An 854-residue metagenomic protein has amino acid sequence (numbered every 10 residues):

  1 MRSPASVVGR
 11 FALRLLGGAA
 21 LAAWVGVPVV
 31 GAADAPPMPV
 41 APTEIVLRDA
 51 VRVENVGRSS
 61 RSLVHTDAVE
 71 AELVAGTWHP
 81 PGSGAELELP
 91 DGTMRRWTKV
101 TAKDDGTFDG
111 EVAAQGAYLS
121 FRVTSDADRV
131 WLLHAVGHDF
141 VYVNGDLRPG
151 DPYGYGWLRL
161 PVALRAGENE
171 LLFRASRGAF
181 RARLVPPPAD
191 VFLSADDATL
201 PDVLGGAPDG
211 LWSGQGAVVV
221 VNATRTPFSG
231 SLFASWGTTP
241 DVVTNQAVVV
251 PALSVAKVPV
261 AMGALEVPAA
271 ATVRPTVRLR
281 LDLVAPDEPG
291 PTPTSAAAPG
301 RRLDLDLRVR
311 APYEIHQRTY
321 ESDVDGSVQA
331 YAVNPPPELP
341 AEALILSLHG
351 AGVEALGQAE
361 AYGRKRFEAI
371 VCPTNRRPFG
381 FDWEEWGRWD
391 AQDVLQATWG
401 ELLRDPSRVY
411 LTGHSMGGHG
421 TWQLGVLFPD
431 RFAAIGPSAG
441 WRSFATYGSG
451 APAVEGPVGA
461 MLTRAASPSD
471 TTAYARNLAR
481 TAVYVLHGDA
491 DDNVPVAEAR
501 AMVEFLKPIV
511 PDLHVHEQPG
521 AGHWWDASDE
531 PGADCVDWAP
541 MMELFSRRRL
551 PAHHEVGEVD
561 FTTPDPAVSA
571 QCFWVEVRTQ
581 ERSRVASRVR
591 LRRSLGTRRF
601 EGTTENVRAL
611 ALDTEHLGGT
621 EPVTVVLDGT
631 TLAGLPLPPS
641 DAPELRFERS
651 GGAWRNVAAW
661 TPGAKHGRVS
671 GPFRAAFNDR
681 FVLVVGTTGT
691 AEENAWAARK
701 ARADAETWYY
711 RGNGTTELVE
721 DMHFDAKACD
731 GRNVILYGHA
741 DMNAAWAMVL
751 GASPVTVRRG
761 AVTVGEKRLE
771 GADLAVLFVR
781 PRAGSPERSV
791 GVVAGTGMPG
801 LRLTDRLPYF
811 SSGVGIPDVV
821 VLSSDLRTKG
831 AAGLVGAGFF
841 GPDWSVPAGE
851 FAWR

Functional and structural regions predicted by a protein language model:
A33-E111, L172-G205, Y331-V333: Accessory carbohydrate-binding/adhesion or oligomerization-edge regions at the termini of glycan-active proteins
S125-Y142, L171: Aromatic-lined ligand-binding clefts that engage carbohydrates, nucleic acids, or primary amines
F140-P187, S254-P259, A264-E266, S640-L645: Beta-strand-rich ligand-recognition modules
V203, P240-E342, G671: A domain-start/cap signature at the N-terminus of enzymes
L339-P340, E384-M416, V426-F432, N477: Gly/Ser-rich "nucleophile elbow"/oxyanion-hole loop immediately N-terminal to the catalytic nucleophile in hydrolases
A433-A475, R480-T481: Mobile cap/lid helix-loop segments that gate and shape the active-site cleft of serine hydrolases
A490-D492, V496, R500-R598: C-terminal catalytic histidine-bearing segment of alpha/beta-hydrolase fold enzymes
A611-E615, T620-R854: Solvent-exposed alpha-helical segments and adjacent loops that form catalytic or protein-interaction surfaces
